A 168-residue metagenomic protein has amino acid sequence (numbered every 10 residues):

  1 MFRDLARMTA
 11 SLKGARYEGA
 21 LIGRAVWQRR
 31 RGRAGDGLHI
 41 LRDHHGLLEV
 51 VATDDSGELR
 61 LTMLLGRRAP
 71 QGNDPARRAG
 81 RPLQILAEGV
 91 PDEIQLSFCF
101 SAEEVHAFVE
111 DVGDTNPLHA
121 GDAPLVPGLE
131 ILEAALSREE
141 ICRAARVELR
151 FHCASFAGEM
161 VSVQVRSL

Functional and structural regions predicted by a protein language model:
M1-I94, C153-L168: HotDog/MaoC-like acyl-thioester-processing domains
M1-R33, E104, F108, P117-A145: Active-site helix/loop of acyl-thioester processing domains in fatty-acid/polyketide metabolism, spanning hotdog-fold
E58-R60, V109-V112, E133: Generic hydrophobic/packing signal
N73-A123: Glycine-rich, acidic
D122, F151-C153: Beta-strand-rich interaction surfaces with strong enrichment in secreted/lumenal proteins
